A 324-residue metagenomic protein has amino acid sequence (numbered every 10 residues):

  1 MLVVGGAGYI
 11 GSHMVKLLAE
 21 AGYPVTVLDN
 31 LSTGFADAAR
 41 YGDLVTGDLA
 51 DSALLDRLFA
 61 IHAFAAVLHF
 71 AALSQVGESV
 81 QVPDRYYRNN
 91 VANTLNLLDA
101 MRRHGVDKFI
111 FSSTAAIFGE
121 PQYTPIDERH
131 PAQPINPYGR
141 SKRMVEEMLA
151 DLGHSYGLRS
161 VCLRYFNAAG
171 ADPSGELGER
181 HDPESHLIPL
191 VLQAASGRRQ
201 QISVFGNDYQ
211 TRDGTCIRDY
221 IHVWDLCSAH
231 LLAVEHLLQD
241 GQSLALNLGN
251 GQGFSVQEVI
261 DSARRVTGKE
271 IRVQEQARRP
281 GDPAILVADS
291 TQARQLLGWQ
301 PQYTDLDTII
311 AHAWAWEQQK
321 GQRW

Functional and structural regions predicted by a protein language model:
M1-A171: N-terminal Rossmann-like NAD(P)+-binding domain of SDR-like oxidoreductases, especially those catalyzing
G5, L44-V45, R57, H69 (+9 more regions): Short, flexible active-site loop motifs that bind/organize anionic cofactors or intermediates
A36-D37, F166-L187, G197-R218: Short, flexible, glycine-rich and Lys/Arg-enriched loop motifs at helix boundaries that contact anionic partners
A50, A71-S74, Y86, P183 (+3 more regions): Glycosyltransferase donor-binding loop in the core domain
Y87, I135-R143, L177, H181-P189 (+1 more regions): Short-chain dehydrogenase/reductase
L190-W324: C-terminal substrate-binding subdomain of Rossmann-fold SDR/epimerase-dehydratase oxidoreductases
